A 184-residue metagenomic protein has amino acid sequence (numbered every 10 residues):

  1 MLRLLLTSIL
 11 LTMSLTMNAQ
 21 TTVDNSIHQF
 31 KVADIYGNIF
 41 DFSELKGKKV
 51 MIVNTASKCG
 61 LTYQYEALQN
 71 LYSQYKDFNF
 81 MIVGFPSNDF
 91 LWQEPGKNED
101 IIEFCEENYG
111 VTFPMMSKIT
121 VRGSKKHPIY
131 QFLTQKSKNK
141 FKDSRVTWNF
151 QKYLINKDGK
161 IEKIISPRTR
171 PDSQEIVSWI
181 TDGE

Functional and structural regions predicted by a protein language model:
L4-M13: Sec-dependent N-terminal signal peptides
L15-A19: Sec/Tat signal peptide C-region and signal peptidase I cleavage site
Q20-S43, Y63, P128: N-terminal "domain-start" segment that seeds a small globular fold
D34, N54-K58: Amphipathic alpha-helical repeat scaffolds
L45-V50: Proline/glycine-enriched tight loop/beta-turn segments at coil->beta junctions that connect or precede beta-strands
L61-H127: Structural microenvironment flanking redox-active thiols in thiol-disulfide oxidoreductases
P128-Q131, Q135-E184: Thiol-/selenol-based redox modules, centered on thioredoxin-like and closely related oxidoreductase domains
